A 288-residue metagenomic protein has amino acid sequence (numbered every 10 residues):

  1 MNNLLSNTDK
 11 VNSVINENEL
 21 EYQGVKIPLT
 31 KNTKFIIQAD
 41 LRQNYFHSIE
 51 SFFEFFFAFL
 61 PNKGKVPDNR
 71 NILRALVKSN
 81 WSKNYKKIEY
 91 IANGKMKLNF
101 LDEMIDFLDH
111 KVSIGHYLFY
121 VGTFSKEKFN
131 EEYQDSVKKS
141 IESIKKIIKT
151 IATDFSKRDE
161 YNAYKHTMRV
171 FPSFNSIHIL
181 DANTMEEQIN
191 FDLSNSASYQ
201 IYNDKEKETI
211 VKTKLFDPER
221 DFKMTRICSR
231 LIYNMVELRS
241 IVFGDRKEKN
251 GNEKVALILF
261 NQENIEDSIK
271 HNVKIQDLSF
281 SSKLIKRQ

Functional and structural regions predicted by a protein language model:
M1-Q43, I91-Q288: Acidic, Ser/Thr/Gly/Pro-rich intrinsically disordered interaction regions
Q38-R42, F46, E50-F53, R74: Nuclease catalytic cores
F46-L60, N162, V236: Alpha-helical repeat scaffolds in large eukaryotic proteins
S51-N69, V170-N175: Short, solvent-exposed secondary-structure capping/transition elements
G64-A75, N250-F260: Short alpha-helical "patches" and their helix-cap loops
K65-F100, I105-D106, S113: Long acidic/polar interaction regions in large eukaryotic complex-forming proteins
